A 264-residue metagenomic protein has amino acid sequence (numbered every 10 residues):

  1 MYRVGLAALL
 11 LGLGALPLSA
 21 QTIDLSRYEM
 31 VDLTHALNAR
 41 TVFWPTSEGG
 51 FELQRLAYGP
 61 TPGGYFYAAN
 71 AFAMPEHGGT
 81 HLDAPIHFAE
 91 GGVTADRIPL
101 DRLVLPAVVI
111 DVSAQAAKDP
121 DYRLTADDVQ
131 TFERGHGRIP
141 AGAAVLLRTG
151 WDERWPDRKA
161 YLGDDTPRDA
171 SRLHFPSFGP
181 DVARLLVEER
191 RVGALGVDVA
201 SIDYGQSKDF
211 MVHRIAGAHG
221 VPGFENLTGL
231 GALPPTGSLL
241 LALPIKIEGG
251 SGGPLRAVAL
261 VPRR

Functional and structural regions predicted by a protein language model:
M1-Y2: N-terminal secretory signal peptides that target proteins for export/translocation
G5-P17: Bacterial N-terminal signal peptides
A20-R264: Active-/binding-site microenvironments in catalytic and ligand-binding cores
